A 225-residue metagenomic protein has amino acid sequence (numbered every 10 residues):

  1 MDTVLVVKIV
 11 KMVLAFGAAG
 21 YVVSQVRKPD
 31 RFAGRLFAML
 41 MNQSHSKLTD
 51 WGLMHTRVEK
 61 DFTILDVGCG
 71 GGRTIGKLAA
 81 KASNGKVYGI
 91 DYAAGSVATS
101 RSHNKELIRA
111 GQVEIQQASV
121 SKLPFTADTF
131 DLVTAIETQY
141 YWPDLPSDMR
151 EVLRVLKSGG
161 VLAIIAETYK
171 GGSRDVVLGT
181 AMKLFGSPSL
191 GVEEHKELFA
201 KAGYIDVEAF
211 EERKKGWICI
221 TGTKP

Functional and structural regions predicted by a protein language model:
D2-A33: N-terminal, positively charged/glycine-rich alpha-helical extensions of SAM-dependent methyltransferases
K28-N42, V161-T221: C-terminal alpha-helical "lid/dimerization" subdomain adjacent to the S-adenosyl-L-methionine
Q43-F62, K77: Conserved alpha-helix/loop element of class I SAM-dependent methyltransferases that forms part of the SAM/SAH-binding
D61, L156-L162: Short glycine-dipeptide loop
L65-K122: Class I SAM-dependent methyltransferase SAM/SAH-binding core
S121-V133: A short acidic, Gly/Pro-enriched loop at the edge of an enzyme's catalytic core that lines a small-molecule cofactor
L132-D144: A short SAM/SAH-binding and catalytic strip from SAM-dependent methyltransferases
P146-S158: A short glycine-rich, Lys/Arg-flanked "PGG" loop and its adjoining helix->strand segment in the class I
